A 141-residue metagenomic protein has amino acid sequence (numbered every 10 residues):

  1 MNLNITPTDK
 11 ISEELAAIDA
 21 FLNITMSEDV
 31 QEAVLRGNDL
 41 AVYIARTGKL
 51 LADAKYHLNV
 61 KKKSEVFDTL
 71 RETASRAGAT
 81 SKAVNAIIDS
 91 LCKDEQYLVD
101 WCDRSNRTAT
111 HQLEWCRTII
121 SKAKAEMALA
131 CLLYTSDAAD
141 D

Functional and structural regions predicted by a protein language model:
M1-L15: Short, intrinsically disordered N-terminal pre-domain segments
I11-V42: Short, charge-rich amphipathic alpha-helices with coiled-coil/heptad character
L35-S64: Short, well-structured hydrophobic secondary-structure segments
N59-Q96: Extended, amphipathic alpha-helical coiled-coil scaffold segments used for oligomerization/tethering in eukaryotic
Y97-L129: Long amphipathic alpha-helical coiled-coil segments
Y134-A139: Conserved small/polar residues in nucleotide/adenosyl-binding loops
